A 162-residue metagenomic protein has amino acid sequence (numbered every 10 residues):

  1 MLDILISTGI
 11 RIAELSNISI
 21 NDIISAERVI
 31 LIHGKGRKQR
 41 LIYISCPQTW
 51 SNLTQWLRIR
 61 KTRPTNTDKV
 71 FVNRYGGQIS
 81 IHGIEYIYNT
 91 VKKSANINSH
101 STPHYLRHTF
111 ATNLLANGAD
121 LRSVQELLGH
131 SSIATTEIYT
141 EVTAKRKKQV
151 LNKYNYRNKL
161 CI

Functional and structural regions predicted by a protein language model:
M1-A13, V29-I30, N113, N155: Short pre-functional
I4-L5, I18, N113-L114, L127 (+1 more regions): Short alpha-helical segment immediately N-terminal to, or the first helix within, an HTH/HTH-like DNA-binding domain
T8, I12-A13, N17-N52: Conserved tyrosine-mediated DNA breakage-rejoining catalytic core shared by Y-recombinases
I23-S25, S80, N96-H100, A119-T140 (+3 more regions): Short, polar N-cap/turn motifs at the start of nucleic acid-interacting alpha helices
G34-T54, N66-I87: C-terminal catalytic core of Y-nucleophile DNA break-rejoin enzymes
I42, E85-E126: Short, basic (Lys/Arg/His-rich) helix/loop patches that form interaction surfaces in the mid-to-C-terminal regions
N155-I162: C-terminal secondary-structure termini that scaffold catalytic or DNA-interacting sites
